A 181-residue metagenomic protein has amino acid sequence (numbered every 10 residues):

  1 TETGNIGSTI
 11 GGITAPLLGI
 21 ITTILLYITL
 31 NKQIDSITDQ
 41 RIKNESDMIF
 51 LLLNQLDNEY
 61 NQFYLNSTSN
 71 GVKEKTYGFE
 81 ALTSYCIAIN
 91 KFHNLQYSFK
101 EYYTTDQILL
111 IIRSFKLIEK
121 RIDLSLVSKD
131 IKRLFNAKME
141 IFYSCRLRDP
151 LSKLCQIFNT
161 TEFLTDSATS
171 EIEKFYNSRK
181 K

Functional and structural regions predicted by a protein language model:
T1-I21, L25-I28, K181: Short hydrophobic membrane-inserting helices
I13-P16, D39, S98-E101: A near-ubiquitous, low-amplitude feature marking generic local secondary-structure context
I21-R41: Transmembrane signal-anchor/signal-peptide helices with a preference for the extracytoplasmic
I42-K181: Intrinsically disordered, low-complexity polar regions and short flexible loop motifs
